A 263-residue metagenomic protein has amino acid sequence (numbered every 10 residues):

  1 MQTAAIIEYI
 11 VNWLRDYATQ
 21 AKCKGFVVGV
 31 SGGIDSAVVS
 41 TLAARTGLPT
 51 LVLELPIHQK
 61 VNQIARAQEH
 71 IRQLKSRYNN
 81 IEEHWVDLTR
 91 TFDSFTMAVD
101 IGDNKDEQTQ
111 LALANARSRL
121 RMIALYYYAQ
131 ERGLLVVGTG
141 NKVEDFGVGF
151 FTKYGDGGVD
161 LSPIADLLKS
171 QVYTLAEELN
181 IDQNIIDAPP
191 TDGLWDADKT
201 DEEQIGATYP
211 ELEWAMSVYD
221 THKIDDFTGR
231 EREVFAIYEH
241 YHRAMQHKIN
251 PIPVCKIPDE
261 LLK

Functional and structural regions predicted by a protein language model:
M1-Q2, I6-F26, T41-L51, H58-A65 (+4 more regions): ATP/NTP-dependent adenylation/nucleotidyl-transfer catalytic domains that generate, transfer, or process NMP-activated
G33: Conserved G/P- and acidic residue-centered "switch" motifs that form tight phosphate/ATP-binding loops in soluble
S36: Catalytic nucleophile loop
R119: Catalytic-core regions of hydrolytic enzymes
